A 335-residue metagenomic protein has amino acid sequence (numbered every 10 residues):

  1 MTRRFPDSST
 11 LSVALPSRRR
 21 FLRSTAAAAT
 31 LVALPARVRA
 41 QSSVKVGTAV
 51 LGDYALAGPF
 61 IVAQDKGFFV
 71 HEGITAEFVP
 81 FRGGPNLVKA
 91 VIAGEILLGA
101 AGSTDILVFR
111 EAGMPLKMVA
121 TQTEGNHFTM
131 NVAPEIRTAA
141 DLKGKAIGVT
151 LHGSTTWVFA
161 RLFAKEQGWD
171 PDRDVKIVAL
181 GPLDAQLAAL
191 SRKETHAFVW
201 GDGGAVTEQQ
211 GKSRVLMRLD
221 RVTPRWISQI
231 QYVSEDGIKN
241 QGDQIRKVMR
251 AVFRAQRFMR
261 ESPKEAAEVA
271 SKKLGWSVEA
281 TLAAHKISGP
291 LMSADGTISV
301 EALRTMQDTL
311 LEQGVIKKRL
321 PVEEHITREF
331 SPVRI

Functional and structural regions predicted by a protein language model:
M1-R20, A27-A29: N-terminal secretory signal peptides
V13-A14, R37-S42: Extreme N-terminus of proteins, especially the signal/transit-peptide cleavage junction and the first residues
A33-P35: N-terminal signal peptide c-region/cleavage motif recognized by signal peptidases
A40-D172, K176-P182, Q186-A189, H196-G203 (+2 more regions): Short, glycine-/small- and polar/acidic-enriched structural segments that line small-molecule recognition paths
A63, S103, V158, Q231 (+2 more regions): A generic alpha-helix surface/boundary motif
T104, L183-K272: Pocket-lining segment of extracytoplasmic ligand-binding domains
K239-K317: Secondary-structure end/capping motifs
L311-I335: Conserved C-terminal helix/tail region of periplasmic/extracytoplasmic solute-binding proteins
